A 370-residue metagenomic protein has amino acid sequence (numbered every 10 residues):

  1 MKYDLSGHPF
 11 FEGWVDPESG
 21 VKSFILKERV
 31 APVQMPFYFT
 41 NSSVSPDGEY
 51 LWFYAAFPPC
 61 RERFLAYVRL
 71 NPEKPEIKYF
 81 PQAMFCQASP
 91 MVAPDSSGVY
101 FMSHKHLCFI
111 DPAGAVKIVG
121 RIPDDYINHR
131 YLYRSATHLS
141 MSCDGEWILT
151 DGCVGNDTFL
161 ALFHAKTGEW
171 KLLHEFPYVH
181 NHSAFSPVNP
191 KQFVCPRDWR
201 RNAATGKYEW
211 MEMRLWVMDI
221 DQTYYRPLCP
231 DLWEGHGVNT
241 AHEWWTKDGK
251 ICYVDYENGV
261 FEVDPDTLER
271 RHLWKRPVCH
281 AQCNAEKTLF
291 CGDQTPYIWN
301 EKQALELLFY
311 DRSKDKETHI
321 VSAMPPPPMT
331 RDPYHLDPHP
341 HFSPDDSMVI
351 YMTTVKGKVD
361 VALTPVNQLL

Functional and structural regions predicted by a protein language model:
M1-F24: Blade/loop signatures of beta-propeller domains
Y3-D4, W52-P59, Y100-P112, L139-M141 (+8 more regions): Beta-strand C-termini and the immediately following turn/loop, strongest in propeller blades
V33-N41, P58-H104: Blade-loop segments of beta-propeller domains
N41-Y50, S89-G98, M102, Y133 (+5 more regions): Blade-terminus and WD-like Trp-Asp/Gly-His loop motifs, strongest in beta-propeller folds
Y79-G155, L172-V179: Asp-box/WD-like beta-propeller blade repeats and closely related beta-sheet repeat scaffolds
V254-F261, L273-E317: Loop/turn-rich, solvent-exposed surfaces of beta-rich toroidal or solenoidal domains
L273-N284, D315-H341: Conserved blade-ending motifs and adjacent loop-strand segments that build the rim/top face of beta-propeller domains
Y334-L370: Blade-level signature of beta-propeller repeat domains, shared across WD40, Kelch, NHL, RCC1 and BNR/Asp-box propellers
